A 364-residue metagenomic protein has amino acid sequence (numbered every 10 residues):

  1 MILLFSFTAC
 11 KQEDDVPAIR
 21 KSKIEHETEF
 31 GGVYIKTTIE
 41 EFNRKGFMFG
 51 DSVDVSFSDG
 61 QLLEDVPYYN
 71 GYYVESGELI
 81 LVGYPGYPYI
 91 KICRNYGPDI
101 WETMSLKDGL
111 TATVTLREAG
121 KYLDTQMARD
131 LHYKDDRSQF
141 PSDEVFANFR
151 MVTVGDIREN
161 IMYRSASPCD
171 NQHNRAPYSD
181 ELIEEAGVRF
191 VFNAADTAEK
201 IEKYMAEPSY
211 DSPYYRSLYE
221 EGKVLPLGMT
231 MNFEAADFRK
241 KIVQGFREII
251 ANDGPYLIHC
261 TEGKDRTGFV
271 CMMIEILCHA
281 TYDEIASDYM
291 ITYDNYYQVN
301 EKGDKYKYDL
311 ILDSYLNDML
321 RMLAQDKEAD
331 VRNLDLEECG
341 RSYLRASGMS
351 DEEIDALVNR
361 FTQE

Functional and structural regions predicted by a protein language model:
S6-A9: C-terminal motif of bacterial Sec signal peptides marking the signal peptidase cleavage site
Q12-E13, Y96-P98, S105-Y256, F269-E364: Cys-dependent protein tyrosine phosphatase-like superfamily
D15-Y96, I100-R117: Long, compositionally biased stretches
L257, T261: Active-site cradle of extracellular carbohydrate-active enzymes
E262, R266-T267: Ser/Thr-glycine-rich phosphate-binding loops at phosphate-binding pockets of nucleotides, nucleotide cofactors
